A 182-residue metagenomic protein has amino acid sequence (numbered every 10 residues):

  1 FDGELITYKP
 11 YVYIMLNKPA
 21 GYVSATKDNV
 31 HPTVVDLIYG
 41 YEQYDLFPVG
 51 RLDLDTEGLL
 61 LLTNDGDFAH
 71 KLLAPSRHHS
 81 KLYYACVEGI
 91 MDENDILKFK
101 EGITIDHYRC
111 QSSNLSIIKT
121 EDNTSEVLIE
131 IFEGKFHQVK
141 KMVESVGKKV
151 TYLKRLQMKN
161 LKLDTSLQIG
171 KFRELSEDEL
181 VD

Functional and structural regions predicted by a protein language model:
F1-D182: Basic, flexible Lys/Arg- and Gly-enriched helix-loop patches that mediate nucleic-acid binding at interfaces with rRNA
